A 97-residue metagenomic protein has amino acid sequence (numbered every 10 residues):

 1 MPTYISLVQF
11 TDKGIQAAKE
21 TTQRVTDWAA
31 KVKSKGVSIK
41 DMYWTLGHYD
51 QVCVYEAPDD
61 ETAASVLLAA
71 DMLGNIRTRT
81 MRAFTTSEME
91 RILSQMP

Functional and structural regions predicted by a protein language model:
M1-K33, S38, L46-Y49, F84-P97: Short S/T/G/P-rich N-terminal loop/turn motif that feeds into the first structured element of a domain
I5-Q9, Y43-V66: Short, well-ordered beta-strand segments in beta-rich or mixed alpha/beta enzyme and ligand-binding folds
I15, C53, R79: Short, flexible active-site loop motifs that bind/organize anionic cofactors or intermediates
G36-K40, I76-T78: A short, amphipathic edge element
A57-F84: An amphipathic, aromatic/His-enriched active-site/gating alpha helix that lines ligand/cofactor pockets
